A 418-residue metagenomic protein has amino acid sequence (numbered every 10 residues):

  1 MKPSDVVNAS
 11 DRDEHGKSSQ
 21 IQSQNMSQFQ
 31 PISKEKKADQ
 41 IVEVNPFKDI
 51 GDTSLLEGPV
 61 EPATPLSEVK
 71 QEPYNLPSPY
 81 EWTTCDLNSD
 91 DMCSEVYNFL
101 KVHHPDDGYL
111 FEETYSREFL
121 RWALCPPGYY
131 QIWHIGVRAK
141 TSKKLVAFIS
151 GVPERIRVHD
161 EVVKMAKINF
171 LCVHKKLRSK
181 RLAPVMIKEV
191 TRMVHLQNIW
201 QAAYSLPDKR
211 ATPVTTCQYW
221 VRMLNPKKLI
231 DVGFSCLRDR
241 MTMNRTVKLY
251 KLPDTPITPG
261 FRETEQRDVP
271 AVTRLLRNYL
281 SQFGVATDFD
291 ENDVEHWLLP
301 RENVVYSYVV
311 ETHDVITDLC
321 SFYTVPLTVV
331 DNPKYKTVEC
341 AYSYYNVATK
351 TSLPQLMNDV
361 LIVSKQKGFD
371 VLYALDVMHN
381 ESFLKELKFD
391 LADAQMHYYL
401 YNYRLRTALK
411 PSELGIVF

Functional and structural regions predicted by a protein language model:
K2-R12, G16-V69, P73, W200-P253 (+3 more regions): Active-site/acyl-donor-binding loops of N-acyltransferases
D5-D13, K17-Q20, Q24-Q28, V42-D52 (+6 more regions): Short amphipathic alpha-helix that is part of the acyltransferase structural core
S67-V69, F119-L124, P153-I156, K188-V190 (+4 more regions): Eukaryotic intrinsically disordered and solvent-exposed regulatory patches
V96, H134, K143-F148, M165 (+4 more regions): Beta-sheet entry/capping signal
Q131-I149, N292, H296-L299, V304-F322: Conserved beta-hairpin
R138, V152-I156, I168-S179, Y344-S352: A short, internal acetyl-CoA/4′-phosphopantetheine-binding micro-motif in the GNAT/acyltransferase core
F170-R192, K350-V363: Conserved acetyl-CoA-binding loop-helix of GNAT-fold acetyltransferases
I187-A203: Classical protein tyrosine phosphatase
